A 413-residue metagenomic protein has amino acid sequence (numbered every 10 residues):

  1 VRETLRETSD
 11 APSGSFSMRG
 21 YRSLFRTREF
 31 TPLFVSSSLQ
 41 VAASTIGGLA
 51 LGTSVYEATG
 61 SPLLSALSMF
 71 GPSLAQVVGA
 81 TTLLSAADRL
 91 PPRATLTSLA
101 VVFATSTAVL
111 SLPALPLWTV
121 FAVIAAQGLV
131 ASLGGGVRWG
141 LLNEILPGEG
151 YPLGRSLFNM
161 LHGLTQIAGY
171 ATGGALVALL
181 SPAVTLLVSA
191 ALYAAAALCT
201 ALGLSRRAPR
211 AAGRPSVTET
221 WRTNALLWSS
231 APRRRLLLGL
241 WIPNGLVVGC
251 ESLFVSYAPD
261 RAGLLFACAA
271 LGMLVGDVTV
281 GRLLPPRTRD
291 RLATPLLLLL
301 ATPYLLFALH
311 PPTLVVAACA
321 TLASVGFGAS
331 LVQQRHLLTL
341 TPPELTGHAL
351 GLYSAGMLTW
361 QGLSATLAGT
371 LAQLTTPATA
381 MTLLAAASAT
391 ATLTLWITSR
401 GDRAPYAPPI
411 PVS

Functional and structural regions predicted by a protein language model:
A11-F30, R206-L238: Juxtamembrane intracellular "pre-TM" segments in multi-pass secondary transporters
S38, A42, I46-A50, L180-L187 (+1 more regions): A single, central transmembrane helix in multi-pass transporters
S38, L117-L133, L314-G328: Hydrophobic core of transmembrane alpha-helices in multi-pass small-molecule transporters, especially MFS/SLC-type
G52-A58, S111-P113, A168-V188, S256 (+2 more regions): Transmembrane alpha-helix termini and helix-breaking/packing motifs in multi-pass membrane transporters
S68, P72-D88, R93-V102, V109 (+1 more regions): C-terminal transmembrane bundle of multi-pass solute transporters/carriers
I124-L164: Cytoplasmic helix-loop-helix junction between adjacent transmembrane helices in 12-TM secondary transporters
E144, L192-P215, I397-P409: Helix-loop junctions on the cytosolic side of multi-pass membrane transporters, especially the intracellular loop
V184-L202, M381-W396: Symmetry-related core transmembrane helices of the 12-TM Major Facilitator Superfamily/SLC fold
